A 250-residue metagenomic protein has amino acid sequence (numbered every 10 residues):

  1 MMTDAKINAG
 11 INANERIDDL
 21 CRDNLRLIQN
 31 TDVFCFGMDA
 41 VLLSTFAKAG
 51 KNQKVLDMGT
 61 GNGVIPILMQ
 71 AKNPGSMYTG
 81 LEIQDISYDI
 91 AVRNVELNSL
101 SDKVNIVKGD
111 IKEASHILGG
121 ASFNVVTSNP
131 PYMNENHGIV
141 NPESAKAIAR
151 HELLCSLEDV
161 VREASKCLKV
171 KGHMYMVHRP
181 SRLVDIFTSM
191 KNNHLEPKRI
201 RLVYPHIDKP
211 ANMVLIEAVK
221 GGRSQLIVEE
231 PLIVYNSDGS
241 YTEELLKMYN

Functional and structural regions predicted by a protein language model:
N8-G50: Class I SAM-dependent transferase core
N24, N52, G75, S101-K103 (+2 more regions): A generic structural signal for alpha->beta connector loops
I28, N105-V107, K198-R201: General small-molecule cofactor/ligand-binding pocket signal
L43, N129, V160, A218: Residue-level signal for inorganic ion chemistry
F46-I139: Conserved SAM/SAH cofactor-binding pocket of Class I
P130-D159: Mobile active-site "lid"/loop adjacent to the S-adenosyl-L-methionine
L154-P205, K209-A211: Conserved Class I SAM-dependent methyltransferase catalytic core
P210-N250: SAM/dcSAM-binding transferase cores
